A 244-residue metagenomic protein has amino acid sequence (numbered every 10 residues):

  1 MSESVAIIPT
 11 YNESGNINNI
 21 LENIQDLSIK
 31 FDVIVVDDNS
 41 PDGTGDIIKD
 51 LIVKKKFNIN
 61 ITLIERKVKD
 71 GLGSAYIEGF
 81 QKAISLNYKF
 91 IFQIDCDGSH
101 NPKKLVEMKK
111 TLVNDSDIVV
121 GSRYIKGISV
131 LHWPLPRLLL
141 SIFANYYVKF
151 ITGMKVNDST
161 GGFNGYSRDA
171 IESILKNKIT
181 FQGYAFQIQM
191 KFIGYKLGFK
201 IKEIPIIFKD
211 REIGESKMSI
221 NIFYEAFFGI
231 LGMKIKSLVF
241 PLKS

Functional and structural regions predicted by a protein language model:
M1-S4, G153, N177-S244: Hydrophobic helical membrane-anchoring modules
S2-S4, Q25-V35, G43, I59-I61: Short loop->beta transition adjacent to catalytic acidic/histidine clusters or analogous donor-positioning motifs
I8, K30-S40, I64-R66, I94: Short beta-strand/loop segment that forms part of the nucleotide-sugar
E13-L27: Short, well-formed alpha-helical segments that are part of the catalytic scaffolds of diverse glycosyltransferases
G15-N19, D42-I52: Acidic helix N-cap motif at the loop->helix transition within catalytic regions of sugar-transfer enzymes
D37-D46, G98: A conserved acidic beta->alpha catalytic loop
I64-S85, F90, P102-Y184, R211-A226: Acceptor/aglycone-binding surface of glycosyltransferases and processive sugar-polymer synthases
